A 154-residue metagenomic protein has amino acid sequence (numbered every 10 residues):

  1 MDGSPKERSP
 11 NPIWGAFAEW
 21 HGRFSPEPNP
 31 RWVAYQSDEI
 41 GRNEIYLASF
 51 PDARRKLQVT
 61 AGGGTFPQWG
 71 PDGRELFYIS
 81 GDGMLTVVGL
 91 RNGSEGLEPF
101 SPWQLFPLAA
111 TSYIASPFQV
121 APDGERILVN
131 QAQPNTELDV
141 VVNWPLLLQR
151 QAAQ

Functional and structural regions predicted by a protein language model:
M1-N11, R31-W32, Q36-Q58, F66 (+3 more regions): Beta-propeller blade-edge and WD-like acidic-aromatic loop motif
G15-F17, S25, S37, T60 (+1 more regions): Short linear Ser/Thr-Pro motifs
G15-W20, D52-R54, A61-F66, A109-Y113: Short coil/turn segments at the loop-to-beta-strand junctions that recur within blades of beta-propeller repeat folds
E19, E27-W32: Long hydrophobic segments that form regular secondary structure
H21, G93-E95, P117: Short, flexible, glycine/charge-rich loop motifs used to bind or transfer phosphoryl groups or to couple energy/partner
R23-S25, Q68, Q119: Conserved beta-strand position repeated across blades of beta-propeller domains
P26-P28, P71, P122: Structural motif
A109-L128: C-terminal accessory segments
